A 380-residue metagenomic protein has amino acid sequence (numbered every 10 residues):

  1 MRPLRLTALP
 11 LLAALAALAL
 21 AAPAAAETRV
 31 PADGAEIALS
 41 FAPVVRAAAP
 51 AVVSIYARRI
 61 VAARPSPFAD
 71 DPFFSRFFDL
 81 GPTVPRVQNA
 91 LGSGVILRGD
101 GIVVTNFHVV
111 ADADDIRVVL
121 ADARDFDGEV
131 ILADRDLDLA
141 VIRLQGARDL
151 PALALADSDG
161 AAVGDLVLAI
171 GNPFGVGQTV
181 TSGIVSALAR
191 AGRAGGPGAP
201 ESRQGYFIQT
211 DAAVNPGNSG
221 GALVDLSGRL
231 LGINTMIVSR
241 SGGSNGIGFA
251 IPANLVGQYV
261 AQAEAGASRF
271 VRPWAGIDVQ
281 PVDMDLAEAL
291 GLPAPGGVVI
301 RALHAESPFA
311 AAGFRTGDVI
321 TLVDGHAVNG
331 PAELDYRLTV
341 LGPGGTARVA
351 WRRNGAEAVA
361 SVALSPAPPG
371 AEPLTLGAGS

Functional and structural regions predicted by a protein language model:
M1-R5: N-terminal secretory signal peptides that target proteins for export/translocation
P10-A19: Bacterial N-terminal signal peptides
A21-P23: N-terminal signal peptide c-region/cleavage motif recognized by signal peptidases
A26-G296, R301-E306, A310-A312, P331-G345 (+2 more regions): Serine-dependent protease modules
G317: Conserved catalytic motifs of ABC-family nucleotide-binding domains
D324: ABC transporter nucleotide-binding domain catalytic core, centered on the Walker B motif
A360-V362: Edge beta-strands of extracellular beta-sandwich domains
